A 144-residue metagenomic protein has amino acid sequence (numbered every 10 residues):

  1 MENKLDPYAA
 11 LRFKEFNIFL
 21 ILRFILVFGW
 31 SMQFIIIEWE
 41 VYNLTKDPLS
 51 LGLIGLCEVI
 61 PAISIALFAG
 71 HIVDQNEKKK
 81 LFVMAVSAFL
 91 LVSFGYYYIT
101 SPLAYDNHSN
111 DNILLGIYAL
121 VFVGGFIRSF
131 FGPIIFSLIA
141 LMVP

Functional and structural regions predicted by a protein language model:
M1-F16: Juxtamembrane intracellular "pre-TM" segments in multi-pass secondary transporters
F13, L44-T45, Q75-N76, D111 (+1 more regions): Helix-loop interface residues and adjacent transmembrane-helix termini in multi-pass membrane transporters, primarily
E15-F19, K46-P48: Short juxtamembrane and helix-loop transition motifs at transmembrane-helix boundaries in membrane proteins
N17-I37, L56-V73, E77-L90, L115-P144: Substrate-agnostic recognition of the 12-TM MFS/MFS-like secondary transporter fold
M32-L49: Short amphipathic helix-loop junctions that connect adjacent transmembrane helices in Major Facilitator Superfamily/SLC
K46, A69-G70, I99-A104, P144: Short helix-capping/hinge motifs at transmembrane helix termini and TM-loop junctions
S50, I54-G55: Hydrophobic positions within alpha-helical transmembrane segments of Major Facilitator Superfamily-type secondary
S87-N110: C-terminal ends and interior cores of transmembrane alpha-helices in multi-pass membrane transporters/permeases
